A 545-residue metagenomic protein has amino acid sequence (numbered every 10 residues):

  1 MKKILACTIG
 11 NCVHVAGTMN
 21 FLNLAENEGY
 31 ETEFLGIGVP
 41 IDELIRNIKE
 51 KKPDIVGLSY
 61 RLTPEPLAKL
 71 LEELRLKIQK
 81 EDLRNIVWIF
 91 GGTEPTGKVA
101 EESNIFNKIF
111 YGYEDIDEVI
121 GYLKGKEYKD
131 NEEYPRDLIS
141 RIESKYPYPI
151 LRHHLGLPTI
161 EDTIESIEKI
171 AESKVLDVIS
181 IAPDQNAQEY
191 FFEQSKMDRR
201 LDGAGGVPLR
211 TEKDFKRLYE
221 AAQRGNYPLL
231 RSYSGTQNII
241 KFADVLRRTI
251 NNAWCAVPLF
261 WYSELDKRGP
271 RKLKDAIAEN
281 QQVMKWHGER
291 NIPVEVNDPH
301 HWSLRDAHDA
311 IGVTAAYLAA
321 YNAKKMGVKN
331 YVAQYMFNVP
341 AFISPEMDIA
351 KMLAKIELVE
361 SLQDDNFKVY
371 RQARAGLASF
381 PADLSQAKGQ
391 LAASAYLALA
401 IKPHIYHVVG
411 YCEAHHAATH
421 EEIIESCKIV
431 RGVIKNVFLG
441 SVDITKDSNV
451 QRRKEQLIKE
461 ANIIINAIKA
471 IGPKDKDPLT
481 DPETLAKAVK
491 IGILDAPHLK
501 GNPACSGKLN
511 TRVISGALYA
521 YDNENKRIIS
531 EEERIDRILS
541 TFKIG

Functional and structural regions predicted by a protein language model:
M1-V13, V119-K129: A short, flexible N-terminal coil/short beta segment enriched in small residues
K3-N20, E26-N27, E532-G545: Non-catalytic terminal/interface segments that mediate subunit docking, oligomerization, and allosteric communication
C12-I37, W286-E295, V369-Y370, A375-P381: Mobile, glycine- and charge-enriched loop segments and immediately flanking short secondary-structure elements within
T18, L22, E26-E28, T32-I109: Cofactor-cradling patches in redox/metallo enzymes
N20, R46, K69-K77, E165 (+7 more regions): Alpha-helical scaffolding segments of alpha/beta enzyme cores, especially the outer helices of TIM-barrel or partial
L62-A68, I86-W88, E94-P95, V99-A320 (+2 more regions): Catalytic alpha/beta active-site cores
I109, G125-Q194, R200, G225-Y227 (+3 more regions): Acidic, glycine-enriched catalytic cores built around paired aspartates
P270-K274, N291-E425: Long alpha-helical, hydrophobic tracts
